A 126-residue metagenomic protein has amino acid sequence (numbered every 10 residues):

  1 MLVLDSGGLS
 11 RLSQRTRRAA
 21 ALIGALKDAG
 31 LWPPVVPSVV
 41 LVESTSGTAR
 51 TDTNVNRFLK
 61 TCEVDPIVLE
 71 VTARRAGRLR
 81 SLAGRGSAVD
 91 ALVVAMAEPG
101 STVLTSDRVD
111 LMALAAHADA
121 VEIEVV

Functional and structural regions predicted by a protein language model:
M1-V35, T45-D65, E124-V126: Short, well-structured N-terminal submotif of metal-dependent ribonuclease cores
G8-L9, V40, T72, L92-V93 (+1 more regions): Alpha-helix capping/helix-boundary segments
R11-Q14, V42-E43, R80-G84: Short, flexible loop segments at the rims of nucleotide/cofactor-binding pockets, characterized by
A19-A20, L41, D52-V55, A73-A76 (+2 more regions): A general structural signal for well-ordered alpha-helical segments in protein cores
V36, I67, A88, T105-S106: Short beta-strand scaffold positions
S44, S87-T102: Acidic, metal-associated active-site segment
C62-L82, R108: Acidic catalytic patch
D65, E98-V126: Acidic, PIN/NYN-like endoribonuclease modules and their adjacent C-terminal/linker elements
